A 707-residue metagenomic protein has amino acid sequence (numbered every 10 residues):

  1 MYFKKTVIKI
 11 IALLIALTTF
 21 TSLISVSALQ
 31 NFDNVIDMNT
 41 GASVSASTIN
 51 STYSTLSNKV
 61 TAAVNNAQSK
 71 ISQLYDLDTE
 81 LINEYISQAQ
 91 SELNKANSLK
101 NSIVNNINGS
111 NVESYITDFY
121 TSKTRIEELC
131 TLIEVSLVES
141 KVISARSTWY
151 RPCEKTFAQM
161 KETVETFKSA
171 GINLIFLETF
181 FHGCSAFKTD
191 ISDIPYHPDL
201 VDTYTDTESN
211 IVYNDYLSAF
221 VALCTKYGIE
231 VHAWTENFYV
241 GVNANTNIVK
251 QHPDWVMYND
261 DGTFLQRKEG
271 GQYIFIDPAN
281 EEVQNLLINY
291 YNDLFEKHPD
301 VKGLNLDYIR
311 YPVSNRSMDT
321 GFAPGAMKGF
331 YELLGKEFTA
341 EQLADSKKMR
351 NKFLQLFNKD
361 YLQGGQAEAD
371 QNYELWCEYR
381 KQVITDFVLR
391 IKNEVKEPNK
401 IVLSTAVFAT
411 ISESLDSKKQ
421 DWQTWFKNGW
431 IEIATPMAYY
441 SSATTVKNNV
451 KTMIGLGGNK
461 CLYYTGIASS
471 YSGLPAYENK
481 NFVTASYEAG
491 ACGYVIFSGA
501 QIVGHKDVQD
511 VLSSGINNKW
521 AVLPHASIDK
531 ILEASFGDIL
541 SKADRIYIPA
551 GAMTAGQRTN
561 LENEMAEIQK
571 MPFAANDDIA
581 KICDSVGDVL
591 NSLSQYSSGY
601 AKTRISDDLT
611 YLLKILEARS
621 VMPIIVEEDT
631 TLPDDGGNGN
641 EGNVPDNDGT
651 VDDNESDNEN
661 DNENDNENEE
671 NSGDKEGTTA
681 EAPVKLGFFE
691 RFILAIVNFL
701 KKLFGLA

Functional and structural regions predicted by a protein language model:
F20-M38, A46, A707: Sec-dependent signal peptide cleavage junction
F32-K100, S527-D577, T610, E617-P623: Amphipathic, heptad-repeat alpha-helical segments
I143-T148, K155, A233-E296: Active-site-adjacent "subsite" loops/lids of carbohydrate-active enzymes
M160-S185, P299: Catalytic domains of carbohydrate-active enzymes, especially glycoside hydrolases
F187-L200, Y239-K268, I309-G365: Aromatic- and acidic-residue-enriched segments that line the glycan-binding/catalytic groove of carbohydrate-active
Q342-G473: Glycoside hydrolase catalytic-domain groove-lining segments
W430-V446, M453, Y464-G551, A580-Y611: Substrate-binding cleft of secreted/luminal carbohydrate-active enzymes
I624-F688, I693-V697: Ser/Thr/Gly/Pro-rich low-complexity, disordered linker/stalk segments of secreted and cell-surface proteins
